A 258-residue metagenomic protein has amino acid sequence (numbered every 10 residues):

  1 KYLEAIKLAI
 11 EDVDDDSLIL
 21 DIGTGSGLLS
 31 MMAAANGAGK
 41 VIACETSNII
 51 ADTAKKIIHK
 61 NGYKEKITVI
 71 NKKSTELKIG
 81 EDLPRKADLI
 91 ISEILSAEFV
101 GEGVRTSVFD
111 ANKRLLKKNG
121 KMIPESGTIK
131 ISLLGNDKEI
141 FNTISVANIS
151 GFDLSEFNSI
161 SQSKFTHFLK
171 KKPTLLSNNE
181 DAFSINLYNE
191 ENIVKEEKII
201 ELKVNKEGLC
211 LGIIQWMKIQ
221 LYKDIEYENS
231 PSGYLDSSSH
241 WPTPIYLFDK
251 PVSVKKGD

Functional and structural regions predicted by a protein language model:
L3-I22, G27-D258: Class I SAM-binding transferase module
